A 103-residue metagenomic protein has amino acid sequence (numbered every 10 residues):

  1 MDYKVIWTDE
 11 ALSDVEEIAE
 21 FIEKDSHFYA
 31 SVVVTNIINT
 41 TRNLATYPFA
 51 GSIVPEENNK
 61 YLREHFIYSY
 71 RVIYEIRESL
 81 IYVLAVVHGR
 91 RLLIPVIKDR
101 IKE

Functional and structural regions predicted by a protein language model:
M1-V34: Arg/Lys-rich, positively charged N-terminal/basic patches that mediate binding to nucleic acids
A11, I37, V83: Hydrophobic pocket/interface hotspot
D14, F21, N36, T40-N43 (+1 more regions): Residue-level recognition of specific faces of alpha-helices
H27, R42, T46-F49, Y70 (+1 more regions): Generic structural signal for secondary-structure transition and capping sites
S31-V32, S52-E56, P95: Short, hydrophobic secondary-structure boundary micro-motifs
N39, F49-L80: Basic/aromatic recognition patch in beta-strand/loop cores that engages polyanionic ligands
E75-E103: Enriched for short, Lys/Arg-rich terminal
